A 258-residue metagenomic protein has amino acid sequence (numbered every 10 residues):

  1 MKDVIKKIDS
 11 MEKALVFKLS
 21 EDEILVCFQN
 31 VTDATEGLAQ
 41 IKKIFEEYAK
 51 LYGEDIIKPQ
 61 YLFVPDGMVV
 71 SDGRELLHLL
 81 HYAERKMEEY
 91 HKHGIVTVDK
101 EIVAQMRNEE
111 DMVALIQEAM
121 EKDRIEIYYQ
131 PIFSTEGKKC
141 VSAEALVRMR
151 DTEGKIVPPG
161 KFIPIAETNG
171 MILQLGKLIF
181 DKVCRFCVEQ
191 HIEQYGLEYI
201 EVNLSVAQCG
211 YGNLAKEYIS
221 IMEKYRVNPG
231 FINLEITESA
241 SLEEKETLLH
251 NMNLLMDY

Functional and structural regions predicted by a protein language model:
M1, S20-E21, K155-P159, T168: Catalytic-site-adjacent helices and loops of nucleotide signaling machinery
M1-E110: Cyclic-dinucleotide signaling modules
D3-L15, K50-E54, Y90, K122 (+5 more regions): Nucleotide second-messenger and two-component phosphorelay signaling modules
L25-Q29, V64, L146-R148, N203 (+1 more regions): Short hydrophobic/aromatic beta-strand micro-patches that form the beta-sheet surface supporting nucleotide- or nucleic
D55, K122-Y128, L173, L197: PAS/PAS-like sensory domains
D72-E75, A104-D111, E121, E167 (+4 more regions): Signal-transducing alpha-helical linker
E101-I165, N203, E235: Active-site core of bacterial EAL-family cyclic-dinucleotide phosphodiesterase domains
G137-E144, M171-L248: Catalytic core of bacterial c-di-GMP phosphodiesterases, primarily the EAL and HD-GYP domains, capturing alpha-helical
